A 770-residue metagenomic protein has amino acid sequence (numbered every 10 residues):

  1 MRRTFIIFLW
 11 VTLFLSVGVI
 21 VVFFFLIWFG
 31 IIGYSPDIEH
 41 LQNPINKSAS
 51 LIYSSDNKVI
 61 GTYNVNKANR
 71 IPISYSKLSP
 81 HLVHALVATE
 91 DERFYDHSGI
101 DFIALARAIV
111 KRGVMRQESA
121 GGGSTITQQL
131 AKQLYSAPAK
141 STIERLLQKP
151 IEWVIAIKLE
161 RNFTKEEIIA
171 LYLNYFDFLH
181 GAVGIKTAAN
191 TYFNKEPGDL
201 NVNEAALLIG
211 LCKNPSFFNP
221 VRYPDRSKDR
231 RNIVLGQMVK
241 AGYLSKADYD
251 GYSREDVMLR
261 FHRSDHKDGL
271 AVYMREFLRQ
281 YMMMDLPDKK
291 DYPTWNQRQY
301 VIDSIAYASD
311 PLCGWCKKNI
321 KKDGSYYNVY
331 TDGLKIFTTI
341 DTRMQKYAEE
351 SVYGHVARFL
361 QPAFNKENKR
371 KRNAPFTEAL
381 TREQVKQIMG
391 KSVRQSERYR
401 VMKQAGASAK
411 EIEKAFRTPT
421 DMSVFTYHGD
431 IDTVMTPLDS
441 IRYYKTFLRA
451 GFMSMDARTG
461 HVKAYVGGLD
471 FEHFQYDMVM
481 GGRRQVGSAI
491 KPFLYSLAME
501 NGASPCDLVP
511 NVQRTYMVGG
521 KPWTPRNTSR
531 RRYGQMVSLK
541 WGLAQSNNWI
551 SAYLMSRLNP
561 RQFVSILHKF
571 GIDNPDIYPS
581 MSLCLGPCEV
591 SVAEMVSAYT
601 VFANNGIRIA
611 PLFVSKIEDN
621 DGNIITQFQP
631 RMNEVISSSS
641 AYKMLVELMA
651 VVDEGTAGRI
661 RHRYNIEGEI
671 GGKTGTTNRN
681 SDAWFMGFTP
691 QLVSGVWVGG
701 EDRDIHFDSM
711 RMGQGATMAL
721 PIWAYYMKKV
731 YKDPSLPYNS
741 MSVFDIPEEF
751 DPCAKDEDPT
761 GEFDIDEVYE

Functional and structural regions predicted by a protein language model:
M1-K410, F425-H428, D432-V434, L438-Y443 (+4 more regions): Juxtamembrane regions of bacterial inner-membrane/periplasmic proteins, predominantly the peptidoglycan biogenesis
R70-S76, I336, Y444-A450, H473-F493 (+2 more regions): Short active-site loop at a secondary-structure junction that contains or immediately precedes the catalytic residue(s)
H84-V87, M238, A348, T459-G460 (+6 more regions): Active-site SXXK
Y95-L105, V183-K186, S245-D250, M499-G519 (+2 more regions): Short, well-structured active-site flanking segments
V114-P138, G198, H262-Q280, A503-F563 (+3 more regions): Conserved catalytic neighborhood of penicillin-recognizing serine enzymes
I126-S136, N174-G181, G198, V202-N214 (+13 more regions): Glycine-rich, acidic and aromatic/proline-enriched surface loops and short helix-turn segments that act as binding
T338, T342-R358, K391-D456, H461 (+4 more regions): A penicillin-recognizing enzyme superfamily signal
P522-N527, N559-S597, G606, A610-F613: Mid-domain, small-residue-enriched loop/turn segments at the edges of structured enzyme/sensor domains
